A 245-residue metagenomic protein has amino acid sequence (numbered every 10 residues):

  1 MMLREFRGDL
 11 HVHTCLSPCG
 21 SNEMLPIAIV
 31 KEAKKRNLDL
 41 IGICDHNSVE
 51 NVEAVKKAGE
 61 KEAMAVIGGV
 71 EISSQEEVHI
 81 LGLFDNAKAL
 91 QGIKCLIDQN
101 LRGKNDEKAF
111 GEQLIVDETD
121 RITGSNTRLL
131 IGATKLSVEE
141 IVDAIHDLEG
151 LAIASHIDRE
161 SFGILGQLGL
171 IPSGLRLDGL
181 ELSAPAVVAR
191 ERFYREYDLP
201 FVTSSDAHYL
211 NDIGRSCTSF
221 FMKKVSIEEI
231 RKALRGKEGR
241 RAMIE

Functional and structural regions predicted by a protein language model:
M1-E76, G166-G174, V188-A189, S226-I227 (+1 more regions): An N-terminally biased module of ancient metal coordination in phosphate/nucleic-acid-related enzymes
E5, K57-G179, A186-V188, E229-I230 (+2 more regions): Extended substrate/RNA-proximal surfaces in nucleic-acid metabolism proteins
H11, D45, G82, A152 (+1 more regions): Conserved, mostly hydrophobic/aromatic
G42-C44, A154, E181: Conserved beta-strand positions in the central sheet of alpha/beta enzyme cores
L151, G174-G179, E196-V202, S219-F221: Glycine-enriched alpha-helix->loop->beta-strand junction motifs that scaffold or abut catalytic
F162-G163, V188-E191, L210-G214: Short active-site-adjacent structural elements
P200-R215: Short acidic/histidine-rich active-site segments
R215-E245: His/Asp/Glu-enriched, well-ordered alpha-helical/loop segment that forms or immediately abuts the divalent-metal
